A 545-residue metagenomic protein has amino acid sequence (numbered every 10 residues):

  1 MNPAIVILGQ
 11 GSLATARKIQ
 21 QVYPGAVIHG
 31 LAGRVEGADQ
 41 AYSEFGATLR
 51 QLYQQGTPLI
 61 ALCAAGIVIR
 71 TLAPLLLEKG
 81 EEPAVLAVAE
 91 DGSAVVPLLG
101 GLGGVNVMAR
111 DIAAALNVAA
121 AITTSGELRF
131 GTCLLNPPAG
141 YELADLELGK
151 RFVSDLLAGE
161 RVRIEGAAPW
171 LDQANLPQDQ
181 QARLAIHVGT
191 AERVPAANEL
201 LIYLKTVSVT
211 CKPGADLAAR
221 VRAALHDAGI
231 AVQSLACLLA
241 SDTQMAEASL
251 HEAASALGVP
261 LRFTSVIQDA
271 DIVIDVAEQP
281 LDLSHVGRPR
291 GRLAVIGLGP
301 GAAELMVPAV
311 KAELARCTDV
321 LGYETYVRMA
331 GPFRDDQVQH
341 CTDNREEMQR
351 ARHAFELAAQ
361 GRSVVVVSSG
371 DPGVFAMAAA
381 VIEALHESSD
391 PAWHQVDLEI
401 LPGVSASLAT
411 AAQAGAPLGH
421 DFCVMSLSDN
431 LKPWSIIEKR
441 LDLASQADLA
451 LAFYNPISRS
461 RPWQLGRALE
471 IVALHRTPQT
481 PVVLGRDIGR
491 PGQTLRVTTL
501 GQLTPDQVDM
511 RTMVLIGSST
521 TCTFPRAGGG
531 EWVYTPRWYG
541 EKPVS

Functional and structural regions predicted by a protein language model:
M1-A73, R220, A231, A236-C237 (+6 more regions): Class I S-adenosyl-L-methionine
P3, T57-A61, V85, V162 (+6 more regions): Generic beta-sheet signal
V35-A38, G56-C63, L171-I202, I267-E278: Short, well-ordered secondary-structure micro-motifs within conserved domains or adaptor modules
K79-G131, L250-Q268, I400-A409, S426: Long, charge-dense
V88-L99, A115-A168, Q268-D271, A416-Q464: Internal, active-site/partner-interface "lid" segment
L148, V153-S154, A168-Q181, I267 (+4 more regions): A contiguous loop/helix-start segment that scaffolds small-molecule binding in enzyme catalytic cores
K212-A228: Short, well-ordered amphipathic alpha-helical segments that serve as non-catalytic structural scaffolds within diverse
A376-A450: Class I SAM-dependent methyltransferase SAM-binding "motif I" and its flanking Rossmann-like core
